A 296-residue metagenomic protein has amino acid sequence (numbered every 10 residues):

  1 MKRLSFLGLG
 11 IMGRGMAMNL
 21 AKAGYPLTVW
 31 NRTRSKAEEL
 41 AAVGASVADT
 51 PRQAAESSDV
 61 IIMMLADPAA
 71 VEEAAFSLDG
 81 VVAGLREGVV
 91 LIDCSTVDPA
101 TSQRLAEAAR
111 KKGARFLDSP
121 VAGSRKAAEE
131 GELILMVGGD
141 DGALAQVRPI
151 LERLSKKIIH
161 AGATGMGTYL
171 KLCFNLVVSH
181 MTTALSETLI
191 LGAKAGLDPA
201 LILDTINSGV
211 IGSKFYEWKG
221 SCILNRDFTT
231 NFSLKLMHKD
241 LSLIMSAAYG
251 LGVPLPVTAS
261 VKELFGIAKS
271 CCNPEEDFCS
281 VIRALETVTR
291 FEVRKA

Functional and structural regions predicted by a protein language model:
M1-M63, V89, C94-S95, R125: NAD(P)+-binding Rossmann beta1-loop-alpha1 motif at the extreme N-terminus of oxidoreductases
L4, T96-N175: Rossmann-fold dinucleotide-binding core
T33, D67, D140: Residues in the short beta-alpha loop(s) of Rossmann-like NAD(P)-binding domains
P51-M63, D67-R115: Rossmann-fold NAD(P) dinucleotide-binding segment
G131, L135-G138, I159, A163-A195 (+2 more regions): Active-site-proximal catalytic alpha-helix in oxidoreductases
G212-C279: Interdomain hinge/lid region at the active-site interface of Rossmann-like NAD(P)-dependent oxidoreductases
